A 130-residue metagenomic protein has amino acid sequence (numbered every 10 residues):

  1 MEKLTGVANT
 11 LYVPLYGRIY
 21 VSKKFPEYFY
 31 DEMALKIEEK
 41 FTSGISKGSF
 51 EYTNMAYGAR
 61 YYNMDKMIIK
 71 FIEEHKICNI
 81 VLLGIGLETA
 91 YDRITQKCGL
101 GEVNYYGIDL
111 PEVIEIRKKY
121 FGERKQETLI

Functional and structural regions predicted by a protein language model:
M1-V81, I85-I130: Rossmann-like AdoMet
